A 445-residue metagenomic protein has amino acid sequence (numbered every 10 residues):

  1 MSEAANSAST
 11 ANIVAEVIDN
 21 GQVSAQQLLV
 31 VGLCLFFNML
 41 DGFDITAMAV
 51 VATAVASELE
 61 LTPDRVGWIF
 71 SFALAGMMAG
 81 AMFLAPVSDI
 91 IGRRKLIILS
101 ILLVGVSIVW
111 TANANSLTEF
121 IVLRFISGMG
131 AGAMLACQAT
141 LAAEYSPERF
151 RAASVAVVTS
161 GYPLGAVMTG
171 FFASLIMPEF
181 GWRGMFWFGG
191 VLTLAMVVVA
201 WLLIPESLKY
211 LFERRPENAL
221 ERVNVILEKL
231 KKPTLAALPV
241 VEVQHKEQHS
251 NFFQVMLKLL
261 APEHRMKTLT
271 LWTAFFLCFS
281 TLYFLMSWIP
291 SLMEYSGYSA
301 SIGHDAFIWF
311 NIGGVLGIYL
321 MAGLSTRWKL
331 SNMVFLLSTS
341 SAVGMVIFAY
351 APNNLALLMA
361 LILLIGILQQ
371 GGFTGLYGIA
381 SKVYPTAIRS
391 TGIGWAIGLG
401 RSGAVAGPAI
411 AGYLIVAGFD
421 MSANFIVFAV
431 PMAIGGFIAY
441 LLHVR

Functional and structural regions predicted by a protein language model:
M1-N20, L203-E263: Intracellular cytosolic loops and amphipathic helices of Major Facilitator Superfamily
L29-P63, L285-I289, G407: Extracytoplasmic
M48-A49, L260-I318: Extracytoplasmic gate region of multi-pass secondary transporters
E60, G92, N113-E119, P147 (+1 more regions): Helix-breaking motifs and short loop linkers at transmembrane-helix boundaries and internal kinks in secondary membrane
A79-L117: Conserved MFS/SLC helix-loop-helix module at the cytosolic interface between two early adjacent transmembrane helices
F125-S160: Cytoplasmic helix-loop-helix junction between adjacent transmembrane helices in 12-TM secondary transporters
A152-P178, L192-T193, I397-G407: Glycine-rich segments within core transmembrane alpha-helices of 12-TM secondary carriers
P178-G190, V416-V430: A membrane-interface helix-boundary motif in multi-pass transporters
